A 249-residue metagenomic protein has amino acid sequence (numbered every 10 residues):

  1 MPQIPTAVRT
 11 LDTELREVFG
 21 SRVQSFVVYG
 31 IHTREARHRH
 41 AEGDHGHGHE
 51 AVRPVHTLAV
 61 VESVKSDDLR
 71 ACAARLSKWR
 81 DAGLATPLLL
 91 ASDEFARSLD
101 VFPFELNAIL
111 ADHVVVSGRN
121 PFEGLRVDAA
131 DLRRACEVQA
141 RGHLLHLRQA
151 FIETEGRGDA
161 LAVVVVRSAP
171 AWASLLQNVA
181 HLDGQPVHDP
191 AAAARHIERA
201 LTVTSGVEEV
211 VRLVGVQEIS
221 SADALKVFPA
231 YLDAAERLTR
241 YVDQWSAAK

Functional and structural regions predicted by a protein language model:
M1-R9, F19, V23, H113-G118 (+3 more regions): A nucleotide- and high-energy phosphate-metabolite-utilizing enzyme signature
M1-V18, R34-V52, T57-F102: Metal-dependent nucleotidyltransferase catalytic core
Q3, A71-V163: Conserved NTP/Mg2+-binding pocket subregion across the NTase superfamily
L15-V23, E62-L69, E94-V101, A130-R133 (+2 more regions): Short, mixed-charge, low-aromatic patches
G20, E35, G43, V163-V166 (+1 more regions): Short, surface-exposed loop and linker segments with low hydrophobicity and enrichment for Pro/Ser/Thr
Q24-H32: Short gly/ser-rich loop at a beta-strand->alpha-helix junction or flexible surface loop bordering the NTP-binding
V27, V55-V60, A171-A173: Conserved short hydrophobic patches within well-ordered secondary structure
R126-K249: Conserved nucleotidyltransferase catalytic core and NTase-mimicking acidic/glycine-rich helix/loop elements in nucleic
